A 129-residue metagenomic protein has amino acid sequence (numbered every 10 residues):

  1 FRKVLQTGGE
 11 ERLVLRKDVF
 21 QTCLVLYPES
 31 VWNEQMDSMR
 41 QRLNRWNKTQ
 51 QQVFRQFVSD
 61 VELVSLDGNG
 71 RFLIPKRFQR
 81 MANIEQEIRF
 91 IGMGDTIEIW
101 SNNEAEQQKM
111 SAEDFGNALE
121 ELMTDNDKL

Functional and structural regions predicted by a protein language model:
R2-L63, G68, R77-L129: Flexible "stalk/tail and boundary" regions
